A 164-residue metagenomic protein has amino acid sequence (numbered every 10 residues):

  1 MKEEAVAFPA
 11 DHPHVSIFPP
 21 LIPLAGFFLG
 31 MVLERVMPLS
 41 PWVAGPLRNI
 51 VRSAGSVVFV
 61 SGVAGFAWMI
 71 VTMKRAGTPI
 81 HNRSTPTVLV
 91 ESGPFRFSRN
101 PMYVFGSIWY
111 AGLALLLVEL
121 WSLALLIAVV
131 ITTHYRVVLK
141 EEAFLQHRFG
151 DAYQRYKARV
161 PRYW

Functional and structural regions predicted by a protein language model:
M1-S92, V104-W164: Membrane-anchoring alpha-helices and their flanking helix-loop junctions
N100: Extended, alpha-helix-rich binding/interface surfaces that flank or overlap catalytic cores and mediate recognition
